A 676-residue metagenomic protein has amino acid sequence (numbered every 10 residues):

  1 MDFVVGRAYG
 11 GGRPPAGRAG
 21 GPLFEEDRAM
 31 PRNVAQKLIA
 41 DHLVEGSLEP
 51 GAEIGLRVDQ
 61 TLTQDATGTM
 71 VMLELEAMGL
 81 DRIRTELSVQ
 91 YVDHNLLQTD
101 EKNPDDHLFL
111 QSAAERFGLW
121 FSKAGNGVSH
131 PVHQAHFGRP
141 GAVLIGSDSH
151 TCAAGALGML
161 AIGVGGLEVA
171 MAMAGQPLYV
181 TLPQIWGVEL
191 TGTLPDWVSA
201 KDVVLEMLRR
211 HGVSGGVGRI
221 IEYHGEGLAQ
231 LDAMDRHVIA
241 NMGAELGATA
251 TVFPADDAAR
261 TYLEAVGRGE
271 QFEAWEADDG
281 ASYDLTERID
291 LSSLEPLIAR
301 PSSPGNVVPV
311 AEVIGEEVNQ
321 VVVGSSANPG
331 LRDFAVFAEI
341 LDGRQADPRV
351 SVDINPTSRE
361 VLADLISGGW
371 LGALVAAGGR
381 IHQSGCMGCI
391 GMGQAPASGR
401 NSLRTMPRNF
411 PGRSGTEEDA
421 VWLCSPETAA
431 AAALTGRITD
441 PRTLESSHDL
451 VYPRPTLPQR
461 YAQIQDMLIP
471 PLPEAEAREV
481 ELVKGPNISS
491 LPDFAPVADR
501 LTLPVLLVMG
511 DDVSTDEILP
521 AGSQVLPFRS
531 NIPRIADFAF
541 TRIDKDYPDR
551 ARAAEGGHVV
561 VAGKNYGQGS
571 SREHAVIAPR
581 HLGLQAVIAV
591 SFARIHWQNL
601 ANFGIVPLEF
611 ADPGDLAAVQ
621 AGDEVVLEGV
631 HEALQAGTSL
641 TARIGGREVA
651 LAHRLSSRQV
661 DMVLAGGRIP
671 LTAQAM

Functional and structural regions predicted by a protein language model:
V4-R7, N33: Absolute N-terminal positional cue centered near the fourth residue
G6-P22: Compositionally biased, low-complexity flexible segments
F24-M676: Fe-S-dependent hydro-lyases/dehydratases of central metabolism
